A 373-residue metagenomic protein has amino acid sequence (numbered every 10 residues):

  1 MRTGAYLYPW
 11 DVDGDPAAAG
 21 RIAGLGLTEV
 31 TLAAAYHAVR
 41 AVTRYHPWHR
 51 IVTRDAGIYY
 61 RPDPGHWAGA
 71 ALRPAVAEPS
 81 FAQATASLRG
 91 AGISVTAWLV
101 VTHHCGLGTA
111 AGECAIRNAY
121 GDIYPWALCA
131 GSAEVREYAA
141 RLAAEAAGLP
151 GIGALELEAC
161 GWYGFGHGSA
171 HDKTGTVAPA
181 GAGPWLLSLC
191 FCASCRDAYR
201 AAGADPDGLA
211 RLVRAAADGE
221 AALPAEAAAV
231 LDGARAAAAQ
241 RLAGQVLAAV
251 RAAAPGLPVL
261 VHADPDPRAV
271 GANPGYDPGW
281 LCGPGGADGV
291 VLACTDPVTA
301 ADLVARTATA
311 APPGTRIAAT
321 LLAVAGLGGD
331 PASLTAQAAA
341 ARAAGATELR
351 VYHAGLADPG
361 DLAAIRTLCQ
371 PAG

Functional and structural regions predicted by a protein language model:
T3-L7, T28-A33, V95-L99, G153-L157 (+4 more regions): Hydrophobic faces of well-ordered beta-strands that scaffold small-molecule active sites in alpha/beta enzyme cores
G4-V12, R61-P79, D122-E137, A228-A238 (+2 more regions): The substrate-binding groove and active-site-proximal loops of carbohydrate-active enzymes, especially glycoside
Y6, T96-A147: Active-site-adjacent "subsite" loops/lids of carbohydrate-active enzymes
D11-G24, A133-A146, A269-G285, D302-V304 (+1 more regions): Short, acidic/polar
P16-P47, E145-A154, G279-V291, A343-E348: Catalytic domains of carbohydrate-active enzymes, especially glycoside hydrolases
L27, T31-V76: Aromatic-lined carbohydrate-binding/catalytic grooves of carbohydrate-active enzymes
D122-A253, P258-G283: Polysaccharide-binding and catalytic clefts of secreted carbohydrate-active enzymes
G286-A301, T320-G373: Substrate-binding cleft of secreted/luminal carbohydrate-active enzymes
